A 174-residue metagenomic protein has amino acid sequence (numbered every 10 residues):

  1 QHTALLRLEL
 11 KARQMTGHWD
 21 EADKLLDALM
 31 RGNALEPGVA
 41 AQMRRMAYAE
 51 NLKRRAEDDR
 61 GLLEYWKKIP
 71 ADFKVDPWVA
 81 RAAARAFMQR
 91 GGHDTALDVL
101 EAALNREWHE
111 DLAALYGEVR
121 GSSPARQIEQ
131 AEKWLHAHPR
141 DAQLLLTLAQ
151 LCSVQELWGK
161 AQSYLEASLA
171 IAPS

Functional and structural regions predicted by a protein language model:
Q1-S174: Repeat-based scaffolding regions
